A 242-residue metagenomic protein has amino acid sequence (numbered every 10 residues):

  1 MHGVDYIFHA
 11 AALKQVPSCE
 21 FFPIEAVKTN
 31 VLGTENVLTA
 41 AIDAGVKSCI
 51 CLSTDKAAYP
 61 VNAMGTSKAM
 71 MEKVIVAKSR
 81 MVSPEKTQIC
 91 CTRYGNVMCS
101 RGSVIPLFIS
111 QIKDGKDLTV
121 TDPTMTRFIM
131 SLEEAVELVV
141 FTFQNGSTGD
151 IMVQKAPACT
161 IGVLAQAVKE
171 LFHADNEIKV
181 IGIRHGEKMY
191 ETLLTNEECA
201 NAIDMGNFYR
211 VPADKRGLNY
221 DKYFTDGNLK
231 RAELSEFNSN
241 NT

Functional and structural regions predicted by a protein language model:
M1-H2: A short, aliphatic-rich alpha-helical micro-motif
Y6-H9, L13-A69, K73, A77: Conserved Rossmann-fold NAD(P)-dependent oxidoreductase catalytic core, especially the SDR/UDP-sugar
V37, D43, K73, A77-T242: Strand-loop microenvironment adjacent to phosphate/nucleotide-handling motifs in alpha/beta enzyme folds
